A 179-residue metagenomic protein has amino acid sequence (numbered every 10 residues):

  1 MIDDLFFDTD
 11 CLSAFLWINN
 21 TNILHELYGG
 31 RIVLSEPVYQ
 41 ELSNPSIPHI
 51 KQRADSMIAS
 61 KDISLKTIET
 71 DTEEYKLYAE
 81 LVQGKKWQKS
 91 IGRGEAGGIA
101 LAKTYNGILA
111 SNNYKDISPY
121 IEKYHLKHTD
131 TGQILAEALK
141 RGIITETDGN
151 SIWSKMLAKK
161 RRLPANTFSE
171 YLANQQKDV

Functional and structural regions predicted by a protein language model:
M1-F6, Y28-L34, S64-L65, K123-T129 (+2 more regions): Short, exposed beta-strand "edge-strand" segments with a Pro/Gly-rich flavor and a Y/T-containing core
I2-L101, Y105-G107, S118, S151-I152 (+1 more regions): Active-site-proximal, substrate-binding regions of enzyme catalytic domains and RNA-binding/basic surfaces
L109-N112: Acidic beta-strand-to-loop metal/phosphate-binding motif
K115-V179: Acidic, PIN/NYN-like endoribonuclease modules and their adjacent C-terminal/linker elements
